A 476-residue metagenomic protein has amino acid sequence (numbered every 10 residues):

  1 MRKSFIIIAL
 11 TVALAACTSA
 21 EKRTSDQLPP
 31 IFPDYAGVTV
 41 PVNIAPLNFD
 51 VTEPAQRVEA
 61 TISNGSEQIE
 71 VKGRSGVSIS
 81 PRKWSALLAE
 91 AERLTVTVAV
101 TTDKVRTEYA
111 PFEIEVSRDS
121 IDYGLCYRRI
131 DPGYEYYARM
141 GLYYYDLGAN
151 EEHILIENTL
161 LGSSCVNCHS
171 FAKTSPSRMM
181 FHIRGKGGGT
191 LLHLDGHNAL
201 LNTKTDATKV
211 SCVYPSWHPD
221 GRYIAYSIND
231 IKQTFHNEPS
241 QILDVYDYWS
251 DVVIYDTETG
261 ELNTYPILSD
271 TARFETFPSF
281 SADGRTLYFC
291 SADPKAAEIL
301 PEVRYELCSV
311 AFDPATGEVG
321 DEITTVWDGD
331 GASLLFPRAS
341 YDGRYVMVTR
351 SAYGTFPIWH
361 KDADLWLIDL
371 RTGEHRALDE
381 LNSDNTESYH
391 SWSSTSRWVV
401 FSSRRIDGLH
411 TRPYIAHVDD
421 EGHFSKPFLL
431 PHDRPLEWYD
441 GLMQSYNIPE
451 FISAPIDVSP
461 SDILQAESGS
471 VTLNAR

Functional and structural regions predicted by a protein language model:
M1-S4: Positively charged n-region of N-terminal signal peptides that target proteins for export
I7-A15: Bacterial N-terminal signal peptides
C17-R476: Sequence signature of WD/YWTD-type beta-propeller architectures
